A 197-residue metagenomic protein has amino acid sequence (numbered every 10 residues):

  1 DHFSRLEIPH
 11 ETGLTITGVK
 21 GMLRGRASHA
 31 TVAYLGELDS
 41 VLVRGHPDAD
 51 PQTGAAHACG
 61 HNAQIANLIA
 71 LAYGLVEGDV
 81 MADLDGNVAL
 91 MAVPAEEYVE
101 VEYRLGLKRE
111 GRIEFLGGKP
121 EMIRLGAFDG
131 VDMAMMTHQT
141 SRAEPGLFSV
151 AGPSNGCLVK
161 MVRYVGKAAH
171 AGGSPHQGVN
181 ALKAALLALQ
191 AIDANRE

Functional and structural regions predicted by a protein language model:
D1-A58, N62-A89, P94: Acidic/His- and Gly-rich active-site-bordering loop/insert found across diverse amide/peptide-bond hydrolases
H46-A56, N62, A82-E197: Histidine/acidic-residue-rich, glycine-tolerant segments that coordinate divalent metal ions
